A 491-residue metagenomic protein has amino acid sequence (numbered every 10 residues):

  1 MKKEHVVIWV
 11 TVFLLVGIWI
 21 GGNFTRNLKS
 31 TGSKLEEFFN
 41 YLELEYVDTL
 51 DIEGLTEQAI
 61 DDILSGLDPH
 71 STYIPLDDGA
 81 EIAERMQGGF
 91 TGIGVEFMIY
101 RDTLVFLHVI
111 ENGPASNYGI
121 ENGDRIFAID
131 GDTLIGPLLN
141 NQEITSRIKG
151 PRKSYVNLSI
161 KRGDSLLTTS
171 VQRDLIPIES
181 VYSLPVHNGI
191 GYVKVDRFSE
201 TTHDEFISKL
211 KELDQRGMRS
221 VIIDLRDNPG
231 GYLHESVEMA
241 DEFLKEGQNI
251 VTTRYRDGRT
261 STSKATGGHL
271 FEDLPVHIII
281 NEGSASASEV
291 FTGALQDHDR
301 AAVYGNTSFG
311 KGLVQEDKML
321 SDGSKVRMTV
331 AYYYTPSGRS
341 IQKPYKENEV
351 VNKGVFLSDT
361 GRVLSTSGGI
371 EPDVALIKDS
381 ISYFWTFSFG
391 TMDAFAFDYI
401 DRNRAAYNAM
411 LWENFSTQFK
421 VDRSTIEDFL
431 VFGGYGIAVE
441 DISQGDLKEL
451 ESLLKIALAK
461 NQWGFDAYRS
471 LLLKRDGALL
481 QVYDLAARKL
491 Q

Functional and structural regions predicted by a protein language model:
M1-V6: Positively charged n-region of N-terminal signal peptides that target proteins for export
V7-N23: Hydrophobic membrane-insertion alpha-helices, especially the h-region of bacterial N-terminal signal peptides
I20-L35, F39, E43-V47, D51-I52 (+4 more regions): Cleft-lining beta-strand/loop regions that shape enzyme active-site pockets
R26, E37, L44-E57, D68 (+3 more regions): N-terminal targeting/tethering segments
Y46-L107, K153-S183, L471-Y483, A487-Q491: Extended, small/polar residue-biased N-terminal targeting/export presequences and adjacent propeptide/linker tracts
V251-T252, A302-N306, P336, S340-K343 (+1 more regions): Acidic/polar loop patches that form or flank catalytic/metal-binding clefts of enzymes that bind anionic ligands
A287, D299, G310-T360: Polar, glycine-rich mid-to-C-terminal structural blocks that act as macromolecule-binding/assembly scaffolds
S340-Q491: Conserved functional hotspot residues or short segments at active or partner-binding sites across diverse domains
